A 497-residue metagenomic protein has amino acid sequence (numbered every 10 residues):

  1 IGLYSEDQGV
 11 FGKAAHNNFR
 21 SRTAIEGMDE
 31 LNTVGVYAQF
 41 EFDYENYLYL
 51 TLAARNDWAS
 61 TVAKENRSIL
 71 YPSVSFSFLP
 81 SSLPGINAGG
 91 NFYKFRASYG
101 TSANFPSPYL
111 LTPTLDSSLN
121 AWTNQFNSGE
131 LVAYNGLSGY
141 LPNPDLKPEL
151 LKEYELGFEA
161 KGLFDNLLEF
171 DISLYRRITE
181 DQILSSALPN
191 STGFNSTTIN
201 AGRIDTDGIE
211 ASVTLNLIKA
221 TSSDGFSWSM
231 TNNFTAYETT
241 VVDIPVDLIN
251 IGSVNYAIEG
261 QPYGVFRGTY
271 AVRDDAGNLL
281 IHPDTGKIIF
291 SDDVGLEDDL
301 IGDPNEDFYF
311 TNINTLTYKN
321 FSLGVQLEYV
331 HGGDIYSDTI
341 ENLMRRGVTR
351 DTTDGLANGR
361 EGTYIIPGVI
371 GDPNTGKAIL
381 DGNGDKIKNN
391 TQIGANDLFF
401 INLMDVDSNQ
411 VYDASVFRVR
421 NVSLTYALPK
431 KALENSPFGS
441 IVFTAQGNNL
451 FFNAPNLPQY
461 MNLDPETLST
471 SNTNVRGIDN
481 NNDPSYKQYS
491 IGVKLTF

Functional and structural regions predicted by a protein language model:
I1-E259, L316-K319, V406, Q410-F497: Extracellular/periplasmic, surface-exposed regions of secreted and cell-surface proteins
N56, R176, E328-H331, I340-E341: A short beta-strand motif that forms part of the nucleic acid-binding face of small beta-barrel RNA-binding folds
Y140-P142, L215, E297-L300, D307-N312: Glycine-rich, charged/polar anion/phosphate-binding loops that engage phosphate groups from diverse ligands
I199, A220-P304, I335-N390, N448: Conserved small-residue
G295-L296, N402-Q410: Short, flexible active-site loops
D303-D338: Glycine-rich, aromatic-lined ligand/substrate-binding cores of catalytic and carbohydrate-binding domains
G384, F399-F400, D413, T425: Long, solvent-exposed, polar/charged low-complexity segments
N389-M404: Flexible internal linker/loop segments at domain or repeat junctions
